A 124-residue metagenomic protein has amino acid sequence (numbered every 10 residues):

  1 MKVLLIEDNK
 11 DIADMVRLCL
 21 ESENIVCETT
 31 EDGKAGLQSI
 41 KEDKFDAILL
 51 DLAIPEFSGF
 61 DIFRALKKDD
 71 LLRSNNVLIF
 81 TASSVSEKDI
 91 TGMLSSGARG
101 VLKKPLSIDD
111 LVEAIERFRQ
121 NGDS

Functional and structural regions predicted by a protein language model:
E7: Conserved acidic carboxylate
K10-E28, I108: Two-component/phosphorelay signaling modules centered on CheY-like receiver
A13, P55, V85: The feature encodes the CheY-like receiver
N24-E31, S39, L102: Short hydrophobic/Thr-rich beta-strand motif most characteristic of the beta2 strand and flanking loop of CheY-like
D32-A35, S58-R64: Acidic catalytic/metal-coordinating carboxylates
D51: Active-site residues of response regulator receiver
D61, S84-G100, E113: Alpha4 helix (beta4-alpha4-beta5 surface) of REC/receiver domains from two-component response regulators
L106-I115: C-terminal output helix
